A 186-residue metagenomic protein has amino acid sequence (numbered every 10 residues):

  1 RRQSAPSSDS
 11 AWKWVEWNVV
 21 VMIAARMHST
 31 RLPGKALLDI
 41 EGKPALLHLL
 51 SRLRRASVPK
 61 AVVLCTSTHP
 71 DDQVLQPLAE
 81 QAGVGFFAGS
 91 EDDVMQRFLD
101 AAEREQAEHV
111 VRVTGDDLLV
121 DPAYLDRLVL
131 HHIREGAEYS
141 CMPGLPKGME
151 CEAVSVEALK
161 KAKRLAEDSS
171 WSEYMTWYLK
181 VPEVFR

Functional and structural regions predicted by a protein language model:
W17-T66: N-terminal glycine-rich phosphate-binding loop and ensuing alpha1 helix
S57-F86: Acidic donor-binding segment of Leloir-type glycosyltransferases
E80-D93, E103: Conserved donor nucleotide-binding strand/loop of the catalytic core
D92, D117-L119: Acidic metal-phosphate-binding loop of nucleotide-sugar-dependent transferases
V110-V111: Short aromatic/hydrophobic "clamp" motif used to bind/position activated sugar donors
P122-G144: Conserved donor-nucleotide/metal-binding helix-loop-beta segment in metal-dependent transferases, i.e., the alpha-helix
S140-V154: Short beta-strand-to-loop element that shapes/binds the nucleotide-sugar donor at the catalytic cleft/hinge
E157-R186: Active-site oxyanion/phosphate-handling segment shared across diverse enzymes
